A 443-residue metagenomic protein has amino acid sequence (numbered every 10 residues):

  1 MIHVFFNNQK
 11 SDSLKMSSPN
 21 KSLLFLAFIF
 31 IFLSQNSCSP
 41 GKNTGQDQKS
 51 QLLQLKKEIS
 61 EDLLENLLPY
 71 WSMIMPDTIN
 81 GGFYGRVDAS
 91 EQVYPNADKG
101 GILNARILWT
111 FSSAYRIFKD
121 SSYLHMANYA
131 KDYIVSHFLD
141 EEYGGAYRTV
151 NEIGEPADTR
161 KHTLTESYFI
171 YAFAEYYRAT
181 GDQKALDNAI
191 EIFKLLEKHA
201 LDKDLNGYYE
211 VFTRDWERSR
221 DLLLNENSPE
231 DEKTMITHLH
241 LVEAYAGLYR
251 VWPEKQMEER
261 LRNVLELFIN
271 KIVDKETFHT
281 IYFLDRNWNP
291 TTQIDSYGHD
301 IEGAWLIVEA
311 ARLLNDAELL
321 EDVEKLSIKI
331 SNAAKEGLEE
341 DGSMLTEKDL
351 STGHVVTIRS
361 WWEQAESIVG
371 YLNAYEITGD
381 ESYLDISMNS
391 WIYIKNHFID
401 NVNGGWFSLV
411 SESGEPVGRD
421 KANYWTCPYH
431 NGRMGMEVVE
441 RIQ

Functional and structural regions predicted by a protein language model:
M1-D47: Bacterial Sec-dependent N-terminal signal peptides
K42-Q443: Glycan-recognition and catalytic cores of secretory/periplasmic carbohydrate-active enzymes
